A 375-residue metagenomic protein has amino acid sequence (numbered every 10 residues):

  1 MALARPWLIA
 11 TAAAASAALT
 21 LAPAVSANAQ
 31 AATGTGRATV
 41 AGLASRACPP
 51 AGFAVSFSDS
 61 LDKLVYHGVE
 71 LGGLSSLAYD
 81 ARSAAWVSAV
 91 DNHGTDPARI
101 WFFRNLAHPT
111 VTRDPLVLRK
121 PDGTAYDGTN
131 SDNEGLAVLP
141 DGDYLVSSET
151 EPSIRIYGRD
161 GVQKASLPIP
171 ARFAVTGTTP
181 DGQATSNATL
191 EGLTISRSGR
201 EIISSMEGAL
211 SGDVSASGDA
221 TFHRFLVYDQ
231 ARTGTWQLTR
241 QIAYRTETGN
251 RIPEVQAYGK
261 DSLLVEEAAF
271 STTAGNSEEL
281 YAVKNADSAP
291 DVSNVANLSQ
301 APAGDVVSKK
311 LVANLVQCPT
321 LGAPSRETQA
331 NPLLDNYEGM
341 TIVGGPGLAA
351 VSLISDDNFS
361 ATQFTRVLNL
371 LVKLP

Functional and structural regions predicted by a protein language model:
M1-A31: Secretory targeting and sorting signals
A2-A4, Q30-P375: Sequence/structural signature of beta-propeller domains
